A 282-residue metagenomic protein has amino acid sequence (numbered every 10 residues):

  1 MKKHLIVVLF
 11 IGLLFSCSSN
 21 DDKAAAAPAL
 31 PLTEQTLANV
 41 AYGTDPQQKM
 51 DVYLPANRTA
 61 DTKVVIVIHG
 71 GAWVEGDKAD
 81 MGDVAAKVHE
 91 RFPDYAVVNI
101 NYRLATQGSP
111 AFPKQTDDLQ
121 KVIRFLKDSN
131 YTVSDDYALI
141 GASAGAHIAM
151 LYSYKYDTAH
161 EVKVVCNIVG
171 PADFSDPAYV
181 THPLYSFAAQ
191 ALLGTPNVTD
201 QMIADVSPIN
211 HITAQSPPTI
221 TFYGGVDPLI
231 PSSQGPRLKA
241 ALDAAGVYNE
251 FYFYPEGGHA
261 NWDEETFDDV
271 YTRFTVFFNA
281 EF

Functional and structural regions predicted by a protein language model:
D22-R58: N-terminal cap/lid segment of alpha/beta-hydrolase-fold proteins
A41, D77-K78, A96-D135, E264-F267: Catalytic nucleophile-loop/oxyanion-hole region of alpha/beta-hydrolase and closely related hydrolase-like folds
A79-N99: Short amphipathic alpha-helix adjacent to the substrate-entry channel of hydrolases
K121-V180: Primarily recognizes the serine-hydrolase "nucleophile elbow" in alpha/beta-hydrolase and SGNH/GDSL folds
D176-H211: Mobile cap/lid helix-loop segments that gate and shape the active-site cleft of serine hydrolases
Q215, I220-Y223, D227: Short beta-strand/loop motif that positions the catalytic acidic residue of the alpha/beta-hydrolase fold
P228-R237: Conserved alpha/beta-hydrolase "acid-adjacent" motif
P236-F282: C-terminal catalytic histidine-bearing segment of alpha/beta-hydrolase fold enzymes
